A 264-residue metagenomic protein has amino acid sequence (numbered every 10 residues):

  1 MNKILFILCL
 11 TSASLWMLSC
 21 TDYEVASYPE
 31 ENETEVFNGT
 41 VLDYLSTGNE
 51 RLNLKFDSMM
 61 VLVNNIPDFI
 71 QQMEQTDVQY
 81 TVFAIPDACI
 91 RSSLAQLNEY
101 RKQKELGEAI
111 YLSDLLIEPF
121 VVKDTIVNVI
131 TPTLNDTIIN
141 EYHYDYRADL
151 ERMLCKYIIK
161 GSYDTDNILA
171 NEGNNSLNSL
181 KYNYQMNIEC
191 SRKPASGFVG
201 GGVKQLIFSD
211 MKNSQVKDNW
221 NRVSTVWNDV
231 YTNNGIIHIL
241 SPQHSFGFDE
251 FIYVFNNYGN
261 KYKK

Functional and structural regions predicted by a protein language model:
M1-L5, D22: Positively charged n-region of N-terminal signal peptides that target proteins for export
L5-S12: Sec-dependent signal peptide hydrophobic core
L15-S19: C-terminal motif of bacterial Sec signal peptides marking the signal peptidase cleavage site
C20-K264: Mature, structured domains of secreted/extracytosolic soluble proteins
